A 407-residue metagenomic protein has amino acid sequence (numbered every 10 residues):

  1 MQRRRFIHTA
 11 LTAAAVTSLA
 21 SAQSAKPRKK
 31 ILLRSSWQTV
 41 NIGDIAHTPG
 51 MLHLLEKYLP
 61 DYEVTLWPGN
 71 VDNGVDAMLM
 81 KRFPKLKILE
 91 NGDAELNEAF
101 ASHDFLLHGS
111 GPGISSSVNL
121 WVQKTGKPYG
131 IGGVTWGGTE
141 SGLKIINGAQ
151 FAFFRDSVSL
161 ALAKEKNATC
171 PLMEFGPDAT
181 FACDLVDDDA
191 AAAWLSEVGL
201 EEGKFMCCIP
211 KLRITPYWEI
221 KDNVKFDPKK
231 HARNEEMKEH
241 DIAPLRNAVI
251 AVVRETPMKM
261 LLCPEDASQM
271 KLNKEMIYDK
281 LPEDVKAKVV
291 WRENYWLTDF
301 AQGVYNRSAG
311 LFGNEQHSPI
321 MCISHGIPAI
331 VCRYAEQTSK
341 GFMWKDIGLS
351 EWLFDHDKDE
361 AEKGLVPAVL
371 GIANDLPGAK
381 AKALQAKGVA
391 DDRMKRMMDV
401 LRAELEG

Functional and structural regions predicted by a protein language model:
M1-A14: N-terminal secretory signal peptides and thylakoid transit peptides that target proteins across membranes
L11-A15, Q23-G407: Active-site anion-handling motifs in enzyme catalytic cores
